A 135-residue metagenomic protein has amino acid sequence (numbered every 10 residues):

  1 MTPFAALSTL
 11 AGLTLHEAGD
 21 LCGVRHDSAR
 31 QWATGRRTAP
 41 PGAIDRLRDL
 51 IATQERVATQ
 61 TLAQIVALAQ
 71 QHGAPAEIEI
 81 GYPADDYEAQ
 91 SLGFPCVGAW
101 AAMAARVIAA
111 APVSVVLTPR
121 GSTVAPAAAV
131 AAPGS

Functional and structural regions predicted by a protein language model:
M1-A11: A short, Lys/Arg-rich alpha-helix, primarily the initiator
A5, H16, A105: Short glycine-/small-residue-rich flexible loop motifs, especially phosphate/cofactor-binding loops
A6, D20, Q31, D45: DNA-binding alpha-helical recognition surfaces that contact promoter or target DNA
L15, G23, P41-V57: DNA major-groove recognition helix of helix-turn-helix/homeodomain DNA-binding modules
C22-A39: Recognition helix of helix-turn-helix/homeodomain-like DNA-binding domains that insert into the DNA major groove
T38, G42, P95-G98: Alpha-helix boundary/N-cap detector
E55-S135: Helix-turn-helix/homeodomain-like alpha-helical modules used for DNA recognition and transcription-factor dimerization
